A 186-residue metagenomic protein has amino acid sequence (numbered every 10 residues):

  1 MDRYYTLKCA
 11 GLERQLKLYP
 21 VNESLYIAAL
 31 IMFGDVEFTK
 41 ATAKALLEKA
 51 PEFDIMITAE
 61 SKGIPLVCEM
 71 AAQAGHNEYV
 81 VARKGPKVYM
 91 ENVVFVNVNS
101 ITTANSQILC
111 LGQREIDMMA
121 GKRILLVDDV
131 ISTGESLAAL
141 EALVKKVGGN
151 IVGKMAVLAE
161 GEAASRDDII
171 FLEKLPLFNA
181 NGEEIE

Functional and structural regions predicted by a protein language model:
M1-F53: Active-site-facing substrate-recognition patch
D2-T6, A138-E186: PRPP-dependent phosphoribosyltransferase catalytic core
F53-E60: Short glycine-rich phosphate-binding loop at a beta-alpha junction
E60-L66: Gly/Ser/Thr-rich loops at beta-strand to alpha-helix junctions that form or flank small-molecule/cofactor-binding
L66-A74, E141: Short Gly/Thr/Asp-enriched flexible loops that form oxyanion-binding sites at enzyme active sites
A74, V96-I101, I170-E173: Short, hinge-like loop/turn segments at secondary-structure boundaries
G75-N77, G148-G149: A short helix->loop->beta-strand "cap" motif at the edges of active sites that frequently abuts
Y79-R123: Short, glycine/charge-rich flexible loops or terminal/linker lids adjacent to PRPP-binding catalytic cores
